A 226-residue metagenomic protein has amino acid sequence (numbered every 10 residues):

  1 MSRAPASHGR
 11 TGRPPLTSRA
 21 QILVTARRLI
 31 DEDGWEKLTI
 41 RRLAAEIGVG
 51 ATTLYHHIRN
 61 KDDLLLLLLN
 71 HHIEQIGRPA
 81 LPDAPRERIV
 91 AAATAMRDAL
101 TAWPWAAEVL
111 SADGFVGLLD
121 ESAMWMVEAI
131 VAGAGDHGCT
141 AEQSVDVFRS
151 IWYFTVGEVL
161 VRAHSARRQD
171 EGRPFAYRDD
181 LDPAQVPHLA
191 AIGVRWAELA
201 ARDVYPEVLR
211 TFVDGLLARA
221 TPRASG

Functional and structural regions predicted by a protein language model:
M1-R42, E46, R59-L66, D203: Basic, helix-initiating cap at the start of DNA-binding domains
M1-T17, H188-E198, A224-G226: N-terminal intrinsically disordered/low-complexity leader segments
A20-R28, E32-D33, D63-P79, A91-A95 (+1 more regions): Alpha-helical structural segments
G48-I58: Short hydrophobic/aromatic patch on the recognition helix
H71-A102, L189-A191, V204-R219: N-terminal hydrophobic signal/anchor transmembrane helix of membrane proteins
G77-M124, A141, F148: Hydrophobic alpha-helical connector segments
M126-F175, A197, L216-A224: Hydrophobic alpha-helical bundle segments that form small-molecule/ligand-binding pockets
P174-A191: Short glycine/proline-rich, acidic loop/turn segments that cap or connect secondary-structure elements
